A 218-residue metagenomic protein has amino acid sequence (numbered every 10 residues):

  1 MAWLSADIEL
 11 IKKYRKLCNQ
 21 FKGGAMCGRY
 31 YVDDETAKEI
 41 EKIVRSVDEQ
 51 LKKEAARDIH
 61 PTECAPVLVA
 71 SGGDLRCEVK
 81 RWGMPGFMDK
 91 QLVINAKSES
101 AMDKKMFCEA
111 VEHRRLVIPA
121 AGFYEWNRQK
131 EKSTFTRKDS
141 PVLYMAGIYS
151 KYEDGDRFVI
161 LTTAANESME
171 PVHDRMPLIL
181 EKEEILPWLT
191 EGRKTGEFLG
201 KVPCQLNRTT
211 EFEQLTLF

Functional and structural regions predicted by a protein language model:
A2-F218: Short linear sequence motif anchored by a di-proline
